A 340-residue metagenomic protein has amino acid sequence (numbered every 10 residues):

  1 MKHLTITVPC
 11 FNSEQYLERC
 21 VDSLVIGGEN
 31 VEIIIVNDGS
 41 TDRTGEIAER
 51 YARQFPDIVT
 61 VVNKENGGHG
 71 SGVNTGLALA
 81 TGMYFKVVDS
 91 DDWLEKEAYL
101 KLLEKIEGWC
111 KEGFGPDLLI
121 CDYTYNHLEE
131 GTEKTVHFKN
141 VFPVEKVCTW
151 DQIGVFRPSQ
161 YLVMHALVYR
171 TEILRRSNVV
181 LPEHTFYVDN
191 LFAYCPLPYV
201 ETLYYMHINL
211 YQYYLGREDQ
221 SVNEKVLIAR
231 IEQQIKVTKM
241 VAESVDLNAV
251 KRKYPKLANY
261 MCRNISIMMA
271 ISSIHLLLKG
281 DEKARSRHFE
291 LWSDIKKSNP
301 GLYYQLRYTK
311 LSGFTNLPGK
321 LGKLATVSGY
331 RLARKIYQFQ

Functional and structural regions predicted by a protein language model:
M1-S23: N-proximal low-complexity "stem/linker" segments adjacent to membrane-targeting elements
K2-T5, E32, L191: Cell-envelope/extracellular polymer assembly enzymes that use nucleotide-activated donors
D22-V31: Short, acidic, metal-binding catalytic loop of nucleotide-sugar glycosyltransferases
S23, N37-E46, G67-G68, D89: A conserved acidic beta->alpha catalytic loop
K64-A80: Glycine-rich, basic loop-to-helix element that forms the pyrophosphate-binding segment of sugar-nucleotide handling
H69, D92-L203, Y211, L215 (+1 more regions): Donor-binding/catalytic cores of nucleotide-activated saccharide and glycerol-phosphate transferases/polymerases
F85: Short aromatic/hydrophobic "clamp" motif used to bind/position activated sugar donors
L277-Q340: Membrane-interface aromatic/basic loop that binds lipid-linked glycans or pyrophosphate carriers, typified by
